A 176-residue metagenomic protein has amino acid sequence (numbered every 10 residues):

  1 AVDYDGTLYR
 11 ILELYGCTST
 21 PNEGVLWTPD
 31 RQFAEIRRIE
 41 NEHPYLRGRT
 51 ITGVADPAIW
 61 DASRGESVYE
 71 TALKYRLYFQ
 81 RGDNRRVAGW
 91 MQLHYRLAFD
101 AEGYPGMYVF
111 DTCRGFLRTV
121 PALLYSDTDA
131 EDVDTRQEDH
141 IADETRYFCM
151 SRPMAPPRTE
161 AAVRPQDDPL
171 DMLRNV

Functional and structural regions predicted by a protein language model:
Y4-D134, P153-T159, P165-D167, D171-V176: Mg2+-dependent endonuclease catalytic cores in nucleic-acid-processing enzymes, primarily RNase H-like
H140: Histidine-centered active-site/metal-ligand motif
